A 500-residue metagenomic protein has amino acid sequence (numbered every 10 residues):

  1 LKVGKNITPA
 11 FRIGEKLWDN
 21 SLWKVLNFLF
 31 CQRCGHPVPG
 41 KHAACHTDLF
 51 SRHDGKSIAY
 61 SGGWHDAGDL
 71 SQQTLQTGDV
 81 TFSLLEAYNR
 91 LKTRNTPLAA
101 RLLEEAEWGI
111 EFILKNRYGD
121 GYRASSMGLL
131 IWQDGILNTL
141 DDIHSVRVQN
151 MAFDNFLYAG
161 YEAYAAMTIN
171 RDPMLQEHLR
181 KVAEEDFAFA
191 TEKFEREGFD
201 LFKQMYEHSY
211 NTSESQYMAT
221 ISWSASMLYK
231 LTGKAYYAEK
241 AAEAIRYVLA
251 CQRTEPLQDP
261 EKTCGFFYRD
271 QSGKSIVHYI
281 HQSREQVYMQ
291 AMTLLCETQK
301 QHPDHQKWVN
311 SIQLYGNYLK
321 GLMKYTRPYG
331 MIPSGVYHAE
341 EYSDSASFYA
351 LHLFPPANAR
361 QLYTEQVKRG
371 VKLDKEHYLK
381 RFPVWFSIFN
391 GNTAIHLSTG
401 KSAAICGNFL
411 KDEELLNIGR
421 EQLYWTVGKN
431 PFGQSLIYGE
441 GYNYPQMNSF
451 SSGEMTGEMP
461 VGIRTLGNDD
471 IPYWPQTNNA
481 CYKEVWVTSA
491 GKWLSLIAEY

Functional and structural regions predicted by a protein language model:
K2-P9, L17-Y500: Glycan-recognition and catalytic cores of secretory/periplasmic carbohydrate-active enzymes
